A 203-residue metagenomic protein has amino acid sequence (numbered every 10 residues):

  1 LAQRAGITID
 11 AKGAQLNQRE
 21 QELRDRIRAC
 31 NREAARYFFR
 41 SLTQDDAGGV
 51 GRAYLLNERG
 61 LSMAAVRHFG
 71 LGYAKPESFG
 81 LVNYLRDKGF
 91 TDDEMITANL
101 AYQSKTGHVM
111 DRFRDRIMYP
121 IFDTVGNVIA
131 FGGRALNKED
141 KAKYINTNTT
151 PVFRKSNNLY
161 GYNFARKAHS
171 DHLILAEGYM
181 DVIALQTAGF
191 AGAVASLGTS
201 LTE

Functional and structural regions predicted by a protein language model:
L1-Q3, L16-A34, K75-E203: Phosphate-handling DNA/RNA-contact segment within nucleic-acid enzymes
Q3-G6, T43: Generic secondary-structure signature for well-ordered alpha-helical cores
T8-A14: Charged, low-hydrophobicity low-complexity segments
R19-R67: Non-catalytic interaction/clamp surfaces of large macromolecular machines
G70-G72: Aromatic-rich juxtamembrane segments at the membrane interface
